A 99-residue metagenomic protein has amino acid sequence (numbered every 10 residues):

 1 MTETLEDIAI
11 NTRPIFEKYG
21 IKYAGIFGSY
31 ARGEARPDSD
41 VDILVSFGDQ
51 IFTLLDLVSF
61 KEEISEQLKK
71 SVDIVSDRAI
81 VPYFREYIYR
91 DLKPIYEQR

Functional and structural regions predicted by a protein language model:
M1-Y23, R32-P37, Q50-R99: Catalytic core of pol beta-like nucleotidyltransferases
I26: Conserved histidines in hydrophobic membrane contexts and catalytic metal-binding motifs
S29: N-terminal beta1-alpha1 ligand-phosphate binding loop
S39-V41: Change "...and in nucleic-acid phosphodiester-cleaving endonucleases..." to "...and in nucleic-acid processing enzymes
L44-S46: Short hydrophobic/aromatic beta-strand micro-patches that form the beta-sheet surface supporting nucleotide- or nucleic
